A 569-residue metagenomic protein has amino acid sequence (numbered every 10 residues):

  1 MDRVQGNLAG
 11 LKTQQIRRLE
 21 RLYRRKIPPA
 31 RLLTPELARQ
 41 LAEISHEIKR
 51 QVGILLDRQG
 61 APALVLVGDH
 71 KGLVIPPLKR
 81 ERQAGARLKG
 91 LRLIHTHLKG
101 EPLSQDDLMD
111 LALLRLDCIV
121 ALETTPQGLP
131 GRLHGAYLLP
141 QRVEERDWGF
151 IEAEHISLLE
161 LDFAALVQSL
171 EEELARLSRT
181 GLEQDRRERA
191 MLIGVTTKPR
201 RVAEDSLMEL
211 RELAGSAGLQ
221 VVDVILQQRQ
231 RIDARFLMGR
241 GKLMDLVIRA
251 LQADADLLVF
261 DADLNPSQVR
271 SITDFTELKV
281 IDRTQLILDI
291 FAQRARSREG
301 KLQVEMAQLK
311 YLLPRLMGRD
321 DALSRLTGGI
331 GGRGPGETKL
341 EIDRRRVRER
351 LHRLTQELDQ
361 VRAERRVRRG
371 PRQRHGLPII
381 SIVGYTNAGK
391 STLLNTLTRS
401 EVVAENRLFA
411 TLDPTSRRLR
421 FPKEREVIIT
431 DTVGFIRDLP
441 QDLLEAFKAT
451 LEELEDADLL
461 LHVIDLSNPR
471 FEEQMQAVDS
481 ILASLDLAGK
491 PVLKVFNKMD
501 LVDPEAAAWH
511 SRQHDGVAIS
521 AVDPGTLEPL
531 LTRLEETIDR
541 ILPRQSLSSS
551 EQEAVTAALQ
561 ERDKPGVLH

Functional and structural regions predicted by a protein language model:
M1-R283: N-terminal accessory targeting/assembly segments
R82-R92, V222-D223, R407-D438: Switch I (G2) and immediately adjacent beta-strands of P-loop GTPase domains
T96-L98, T124-T125, I193-K198, I225-R231 (+8 more regions): G-domain G4 guanine-recognition motif of GTPases
D107-D110, Q127, D205-G218, M244-Q252 (+3 more regions): Conserved C-terminal guanine-recognition region of P-loop GTPase G domains, centered on the G4
F275-P335, A488-L493, D500-S550: Canonical P-loop GTPase G-domain recognition
A292, V304-P378, A404: P-loop NTPase nucleotide-binding/switch module
R372-P378, L397-E426, L439-A446, F471 (+1 more regions): Switch I (effector-binding) loop of TRAFAC-class P-loop GTPase G-domains
K390: Conserved lysine of the Walker
